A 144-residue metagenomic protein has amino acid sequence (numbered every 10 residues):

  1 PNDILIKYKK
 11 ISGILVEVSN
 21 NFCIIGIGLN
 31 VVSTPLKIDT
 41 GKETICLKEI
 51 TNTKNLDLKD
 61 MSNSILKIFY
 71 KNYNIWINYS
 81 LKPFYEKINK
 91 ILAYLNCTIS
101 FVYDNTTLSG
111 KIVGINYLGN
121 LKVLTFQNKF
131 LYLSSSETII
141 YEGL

Functional and structural regions predicted by a protein language model:
I6-L144: Long, positively charged amphipathic alpha-helical accessory segments at protein N-termini or as interdomain linkers
